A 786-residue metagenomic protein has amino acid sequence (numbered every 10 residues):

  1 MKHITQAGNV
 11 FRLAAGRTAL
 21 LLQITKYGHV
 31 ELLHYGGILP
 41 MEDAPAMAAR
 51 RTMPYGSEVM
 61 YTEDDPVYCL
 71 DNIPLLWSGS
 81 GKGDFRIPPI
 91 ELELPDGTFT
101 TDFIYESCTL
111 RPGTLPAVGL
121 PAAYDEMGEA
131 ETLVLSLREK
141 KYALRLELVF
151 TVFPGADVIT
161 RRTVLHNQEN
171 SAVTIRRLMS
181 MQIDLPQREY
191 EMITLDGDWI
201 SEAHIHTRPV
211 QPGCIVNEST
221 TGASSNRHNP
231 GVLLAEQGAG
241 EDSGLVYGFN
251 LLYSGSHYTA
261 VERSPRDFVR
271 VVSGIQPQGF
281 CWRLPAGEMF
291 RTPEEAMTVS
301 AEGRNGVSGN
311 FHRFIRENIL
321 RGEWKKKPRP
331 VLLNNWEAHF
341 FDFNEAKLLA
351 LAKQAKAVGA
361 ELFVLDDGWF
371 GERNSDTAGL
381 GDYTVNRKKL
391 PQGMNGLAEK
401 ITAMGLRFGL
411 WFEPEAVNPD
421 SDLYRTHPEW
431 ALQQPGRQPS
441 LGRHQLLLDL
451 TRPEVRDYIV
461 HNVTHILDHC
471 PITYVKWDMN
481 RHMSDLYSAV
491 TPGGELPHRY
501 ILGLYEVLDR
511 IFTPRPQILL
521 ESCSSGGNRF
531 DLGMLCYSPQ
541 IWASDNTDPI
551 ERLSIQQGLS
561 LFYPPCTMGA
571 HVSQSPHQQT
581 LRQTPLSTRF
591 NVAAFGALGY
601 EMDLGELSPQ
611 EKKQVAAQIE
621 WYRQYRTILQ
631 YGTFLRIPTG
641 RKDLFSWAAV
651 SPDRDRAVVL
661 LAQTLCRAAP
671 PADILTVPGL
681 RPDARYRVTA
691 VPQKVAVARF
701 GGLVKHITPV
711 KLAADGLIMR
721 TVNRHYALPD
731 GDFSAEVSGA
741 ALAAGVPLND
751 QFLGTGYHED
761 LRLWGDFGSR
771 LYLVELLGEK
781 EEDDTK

Functional and structural regions predicted by a protein language model:
I4, N9-R12, T18-L20, V30-E262 (+2 more regions): Polysaccharide-binding surfaces and accessory modules of carbohydrate-active proteins
R17, L233, E241, T639-P682: Carbohydrate-binding surface patches
R17, T163, G287, L333 (+8 more regions): Conserved, mostly hydrophobic/aromatic
E91, F99-Y105, W282-A301, D766-E775: Short Pro-Gly-centered flexible turn/kink motifs
R162-V164, N170-V173, Y253, S264-I315: Extended acidic/polar, glycine-enriched regions that form or flank non-catalytic beta-rich accessory modules
W324-H461, Y474: Aromatic-lined carbohydrate-binding/catalytic grooves of carbohydrate-active enzymes
N418-D457, I501-E606: Glycan-recognition surfaces
C666-K786: C-terminal beta-sandwich/jelly-roll accessory domains of carbohydrate-active enzymes
